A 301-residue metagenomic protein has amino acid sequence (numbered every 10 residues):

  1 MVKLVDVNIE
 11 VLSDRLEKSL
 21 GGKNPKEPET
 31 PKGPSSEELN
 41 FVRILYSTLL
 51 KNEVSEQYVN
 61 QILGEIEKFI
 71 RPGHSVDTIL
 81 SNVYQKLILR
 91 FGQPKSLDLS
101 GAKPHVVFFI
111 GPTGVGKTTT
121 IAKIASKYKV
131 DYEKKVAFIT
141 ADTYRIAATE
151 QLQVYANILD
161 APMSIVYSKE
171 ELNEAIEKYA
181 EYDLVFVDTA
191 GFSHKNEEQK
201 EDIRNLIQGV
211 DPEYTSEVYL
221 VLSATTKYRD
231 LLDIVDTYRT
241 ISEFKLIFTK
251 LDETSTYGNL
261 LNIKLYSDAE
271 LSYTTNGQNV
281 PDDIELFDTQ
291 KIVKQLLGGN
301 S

Functional and structural regions predicted by a protein language model:
M1-R90, K95, K103: Non-catalytic terminal/linker segments enriched in charged/polar, low-complexity residues
G22-K23, L49, L261-S301: NTP-binding/hydrolysis catalytic cores, primarily Walker-type P-loop NTPases
V107-F109: Hydrophobic anchor at the beta1->P-loop junction of P-loop NTPases
P112, V136-A147, I158-L172, Y179-D202: Switch II (G3) loop of P-loop NTPases
K117: Conserved lysine of the Walker
T120, I124, Q151: Hydrophobic positions on the alpha1 helix immediately C-terminal to the Walker A/P-loop
K135-A137, E213-L222, R239-T254, G258-L261 (+2 more regions): Conserved beta-strand/loop subsegment of P-loop NTPase cores
E177-L184, Q199-T225: Inter-motif core of Ras-like GTPase G domains
